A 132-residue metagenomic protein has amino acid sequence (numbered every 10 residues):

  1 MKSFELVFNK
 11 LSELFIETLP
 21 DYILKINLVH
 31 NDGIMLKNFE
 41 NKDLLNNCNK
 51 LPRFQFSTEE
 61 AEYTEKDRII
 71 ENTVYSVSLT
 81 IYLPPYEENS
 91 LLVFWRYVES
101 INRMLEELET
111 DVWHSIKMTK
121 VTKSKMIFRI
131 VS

Functional and structural regions predicted by a protein language model:
M1-G33, N41-S132: Charged, amphipathic alpha-helical segments and their flanking helix caps
